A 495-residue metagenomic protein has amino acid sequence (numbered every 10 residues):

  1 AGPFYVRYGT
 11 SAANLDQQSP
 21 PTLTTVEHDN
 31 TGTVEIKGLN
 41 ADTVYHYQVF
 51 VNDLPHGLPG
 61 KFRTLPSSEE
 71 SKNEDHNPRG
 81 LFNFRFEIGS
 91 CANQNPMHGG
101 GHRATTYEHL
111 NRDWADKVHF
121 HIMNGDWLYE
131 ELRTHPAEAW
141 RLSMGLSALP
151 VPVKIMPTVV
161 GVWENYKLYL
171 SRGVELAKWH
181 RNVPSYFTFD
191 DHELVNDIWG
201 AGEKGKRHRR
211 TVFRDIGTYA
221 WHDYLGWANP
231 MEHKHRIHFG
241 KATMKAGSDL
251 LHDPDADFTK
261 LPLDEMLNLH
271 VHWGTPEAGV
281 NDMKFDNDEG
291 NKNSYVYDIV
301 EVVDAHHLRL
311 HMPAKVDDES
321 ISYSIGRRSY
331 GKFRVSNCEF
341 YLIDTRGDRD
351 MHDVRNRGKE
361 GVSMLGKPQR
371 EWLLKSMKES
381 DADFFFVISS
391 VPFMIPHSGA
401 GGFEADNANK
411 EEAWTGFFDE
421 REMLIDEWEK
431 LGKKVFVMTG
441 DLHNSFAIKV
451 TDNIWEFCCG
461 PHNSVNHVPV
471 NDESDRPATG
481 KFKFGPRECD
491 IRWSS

Functional and structural regions predicted by a protein language model:
A1-E35, L39-S495: Long, structured stretches of catalytic cores involved in phosphate-ester chemistry, encompassing
